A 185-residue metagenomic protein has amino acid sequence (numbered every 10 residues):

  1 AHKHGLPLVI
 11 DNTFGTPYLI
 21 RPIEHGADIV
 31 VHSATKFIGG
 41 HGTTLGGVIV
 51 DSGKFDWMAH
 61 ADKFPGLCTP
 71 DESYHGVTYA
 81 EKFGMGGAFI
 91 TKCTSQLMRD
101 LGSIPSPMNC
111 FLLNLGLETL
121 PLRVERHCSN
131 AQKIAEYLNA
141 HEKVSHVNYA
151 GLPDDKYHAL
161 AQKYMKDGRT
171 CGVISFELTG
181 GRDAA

Functional and structural regions predicted by a protein language model:
A1-K143, N148: Conserved PLP-enzyme active-site core in the AAT-like
V124, L138-N139, K143-A185: Conserved C-terminal alpha-helix-loop-beta "cap" of PLP-dependent enzymes that closes/shapes the active-site mouth
